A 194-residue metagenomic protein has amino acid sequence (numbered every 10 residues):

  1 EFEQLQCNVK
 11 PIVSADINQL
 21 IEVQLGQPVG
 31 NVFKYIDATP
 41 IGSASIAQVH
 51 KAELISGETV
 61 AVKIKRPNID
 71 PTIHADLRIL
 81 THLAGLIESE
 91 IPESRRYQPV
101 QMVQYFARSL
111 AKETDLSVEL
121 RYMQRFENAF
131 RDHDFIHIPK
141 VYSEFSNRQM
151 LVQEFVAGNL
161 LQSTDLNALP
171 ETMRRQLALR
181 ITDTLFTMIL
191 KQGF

Functional and structural regions predicted by a protein language model:
E1-M188, G193: Broad phosphate/nucleotide-binding scaffolds in NTP-utilizing and phosphate-metabolizing enzymes
